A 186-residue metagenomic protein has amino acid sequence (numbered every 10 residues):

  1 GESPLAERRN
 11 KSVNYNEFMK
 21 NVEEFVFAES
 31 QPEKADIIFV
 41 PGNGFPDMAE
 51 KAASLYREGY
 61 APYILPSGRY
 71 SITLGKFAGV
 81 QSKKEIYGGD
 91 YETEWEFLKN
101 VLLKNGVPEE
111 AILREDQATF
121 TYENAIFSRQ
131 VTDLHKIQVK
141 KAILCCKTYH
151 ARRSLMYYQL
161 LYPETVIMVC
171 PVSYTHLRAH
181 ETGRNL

Functional and structural regions predicted by a protein language model:
G1-S12: Short, Lys/Arg-enriched N-terminal segments with co-localized hydrophobic residues within the first ~10-30 amino acids
N10-R178: A structural signal for short, hydrophobic/glycine-enriched beta-strand patches
H176-A179, G183-L186: Single conserved hydrophobic/aromatic residue that forms the stacking wall/gate of nucleotide- or nucleobase-binding
